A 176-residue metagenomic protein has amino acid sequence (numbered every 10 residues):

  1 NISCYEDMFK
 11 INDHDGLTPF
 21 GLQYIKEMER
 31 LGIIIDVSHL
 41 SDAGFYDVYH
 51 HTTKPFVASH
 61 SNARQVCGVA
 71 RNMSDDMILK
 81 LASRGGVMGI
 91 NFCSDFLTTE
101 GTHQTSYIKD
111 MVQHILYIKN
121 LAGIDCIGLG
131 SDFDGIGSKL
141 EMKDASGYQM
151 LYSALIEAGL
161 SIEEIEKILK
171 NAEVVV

Functional and structural regions predicted by a protein language model:
N1-N91, D95-T98, V112-K119, C126 (+3 more regions): Extended, charged catalytic domains and RNA/DNA-binding interfaces, predominantly in divalent-metal-using enzymes
G68-A70, G101-H103, K139-K143: Short, solvent-exposed loop/turn segments at secondary-structure boundaries
G89, C126-G130, E164-L169: Conserved active-site loop/cleft motifs that coordinate metal ions or position small ligands
F92, A122-A145: Short acidic/histidine-rich active-site segments
I108-D110: Glycine-rich anion/phosphate-binding loops
K143-V176: Mid-to-C-terminal alpha-helical segments outside catalytic/metal-binding sites
